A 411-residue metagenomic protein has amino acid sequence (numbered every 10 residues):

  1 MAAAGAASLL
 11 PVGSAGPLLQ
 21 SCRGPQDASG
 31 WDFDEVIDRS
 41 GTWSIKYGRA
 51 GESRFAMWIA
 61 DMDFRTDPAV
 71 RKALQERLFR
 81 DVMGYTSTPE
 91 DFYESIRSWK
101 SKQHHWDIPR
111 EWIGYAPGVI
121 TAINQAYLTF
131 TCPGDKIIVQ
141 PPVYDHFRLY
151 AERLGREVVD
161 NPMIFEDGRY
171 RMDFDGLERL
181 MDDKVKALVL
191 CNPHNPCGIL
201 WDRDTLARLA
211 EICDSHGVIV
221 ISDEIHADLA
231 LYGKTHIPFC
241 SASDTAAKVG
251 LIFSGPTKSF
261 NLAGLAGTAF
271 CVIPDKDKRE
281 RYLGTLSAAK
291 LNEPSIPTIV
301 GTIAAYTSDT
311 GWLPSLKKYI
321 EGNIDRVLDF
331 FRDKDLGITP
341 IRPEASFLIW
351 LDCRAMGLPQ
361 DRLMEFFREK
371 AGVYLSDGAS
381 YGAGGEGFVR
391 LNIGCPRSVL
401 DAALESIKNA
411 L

Functional and structural regions predicted by a protein language model:
M1-L19: N-terminal export signals
Q26-G118, Q125, A305-T307, L411: N-terminal small-domain helix-loop-helix segment of the aminotransferase-like
V36, L128-L190: PLP-dependent aminotransferase-like
K72-A73, D244-E321, L411: Conserved core segment of the aminotransferase class I/II
L154, S215-H216, A246, K334 (+1 more regions): Helix C-cap/helix->beta junction micro-motif
F165-K234: Active-site phosphate-binding strand-loop segment of PLP-dependent enzymes
A246, G357-P359, F366-L375, S380-L411: PLP-dependent enzyme catalytic core of the Aspartate aminotransferase-like
I299, I303, Y319-L328, P340-C353: Conserved glycine-rich beta-strand-loop-beta hairpin in the small C-terminal domain of fold type I
